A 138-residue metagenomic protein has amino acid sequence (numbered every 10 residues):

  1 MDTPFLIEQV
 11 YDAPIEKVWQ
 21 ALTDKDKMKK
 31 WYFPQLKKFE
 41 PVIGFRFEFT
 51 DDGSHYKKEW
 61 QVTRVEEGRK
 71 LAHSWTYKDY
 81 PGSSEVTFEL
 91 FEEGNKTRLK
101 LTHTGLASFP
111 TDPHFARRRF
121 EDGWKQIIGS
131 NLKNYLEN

Functional and structural regions predicted by a protein language model:
M1-K38: Hydrophobic ligand-binding cavity/cleft-lining segments
P4, E16, F47-E48, K57-Q61 (+1 more regions): Charge-dense, helix-prone N-terminal extensions
I7, Y11, F49-D51, L90: Hydrophobic residues in beta-strands and at strand termini
Q9, L101-H103: Short, hydrophobic/aromatic-enriched beta-strand segments in well-ordered soluble domains
V18, M28, F47, V62 (+4 more regions): Hydrophobic pocket/interface hotspot
K38, G53-K96, T104-A107: Hydrophobic-ligand binding "helix-grip"
P41-R46: Short coil-to-beta transition motif at edge beta-strands of beta-rich domains
G105-N138: A conserved amphipathic terminal alpha-helix motif
